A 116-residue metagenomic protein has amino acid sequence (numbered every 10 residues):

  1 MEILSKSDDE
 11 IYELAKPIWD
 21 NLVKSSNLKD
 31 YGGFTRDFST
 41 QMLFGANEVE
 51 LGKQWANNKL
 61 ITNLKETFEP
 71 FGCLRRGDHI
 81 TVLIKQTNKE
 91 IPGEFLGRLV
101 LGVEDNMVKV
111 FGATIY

Functional and structural regions predicted by a protein language model:
M1-L28: Short, low-complexity N-terminal intrinsically disordered segments enriched in polar/charged residues
N27-Q41: Short, well-ordered alpha-helical segments enriched in acidic and aromatic residues
L43-W55: Short, charge-rich amphipathic alpha-helical segments embedded in non-transmembrane helical bundles/solenoids
G52-L101, G112-Y116: Surface-exposed, charged secondary-structure patches
V103-N106: A common structural junction motif
